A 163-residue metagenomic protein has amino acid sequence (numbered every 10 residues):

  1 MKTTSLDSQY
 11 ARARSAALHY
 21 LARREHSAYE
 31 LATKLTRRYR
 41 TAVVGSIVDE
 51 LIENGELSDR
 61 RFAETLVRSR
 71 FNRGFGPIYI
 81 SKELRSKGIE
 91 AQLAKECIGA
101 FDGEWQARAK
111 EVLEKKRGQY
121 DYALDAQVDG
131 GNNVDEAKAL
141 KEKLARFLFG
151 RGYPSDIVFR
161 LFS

Functional and structural regions predicted by a protein language model:
M1-S163: An alpha-helical, amphipathic repeat domain used for nucleic-acid recognition, typified by the mTERF helical solenoid
